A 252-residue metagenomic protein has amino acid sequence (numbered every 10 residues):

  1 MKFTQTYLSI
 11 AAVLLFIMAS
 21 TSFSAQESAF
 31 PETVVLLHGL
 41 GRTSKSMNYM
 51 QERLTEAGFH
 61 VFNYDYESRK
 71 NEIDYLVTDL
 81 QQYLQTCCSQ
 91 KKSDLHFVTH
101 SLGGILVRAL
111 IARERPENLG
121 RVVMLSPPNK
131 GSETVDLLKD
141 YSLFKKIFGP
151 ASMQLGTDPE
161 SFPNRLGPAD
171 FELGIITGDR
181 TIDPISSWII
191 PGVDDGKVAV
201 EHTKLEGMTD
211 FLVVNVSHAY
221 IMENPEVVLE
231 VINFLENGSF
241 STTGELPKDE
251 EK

Functional and structural regions predicted by a protein language model:
M1-I10: Bacterial N-terminal signal peptides that target proteins for export
Q5, V61-N63, I176: Intrinsically disordered, low-complexity peptide-like regions
S9-V13, I17: Gram-negative bacterial Sec-dependent N-terminal signal peptides
F16-A29: Bacterial Sec-dependent signal peptides at the C-terminal "C-region" and cleavage site
F30, V34-K45, Y49, T55-E67 (+1 more regions): Serine-dependent carboxylesterase/thioesterase catalytic core of lipase-like alpha/beta-hydrolase/SGNH enzymes
A112-K252: Helical cap/lid subdomain of alpha/beta-hydrolase-fold lipid enzymes that gates access to the catalytic pocket
